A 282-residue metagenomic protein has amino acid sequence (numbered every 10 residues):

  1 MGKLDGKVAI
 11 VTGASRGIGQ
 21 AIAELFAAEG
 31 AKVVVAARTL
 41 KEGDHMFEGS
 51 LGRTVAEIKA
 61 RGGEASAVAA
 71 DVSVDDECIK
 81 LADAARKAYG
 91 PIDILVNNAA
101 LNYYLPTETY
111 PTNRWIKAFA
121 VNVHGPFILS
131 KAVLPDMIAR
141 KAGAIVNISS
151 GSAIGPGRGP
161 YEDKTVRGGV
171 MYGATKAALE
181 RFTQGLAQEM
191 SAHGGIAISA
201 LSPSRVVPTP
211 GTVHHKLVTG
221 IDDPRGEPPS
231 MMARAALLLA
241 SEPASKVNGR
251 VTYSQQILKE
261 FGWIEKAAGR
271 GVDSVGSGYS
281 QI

Functional and structural regions predicted by a protein language model:
V8, S15-R16: Conserved glycine-rich cofactor-binding loop
E29-R53: Conserved glycine-rich Rossmann-like NAD(P)H-binding loop of the short-chain dehydrogenase/reductase
G49, A69-K80, T112: The beta1-alpha1 cofactor-binding region of Rossmann-like NAD(H)/NADP(H)-dependent oxidoreductases
P106-T107, P111-I116: Substrate-binding pocket helix/loop in short-chain dehydrogenase/reductase
S130-K131, Q184: A short, exposed helix-loop element centered on a Lys and neighboring polar residues
V146-A192, S204-V207: Catalytic loop of short-chain dehydrogenase/reductase
A177, A200-L201, T219-I282: C-terminal helical subdomain
